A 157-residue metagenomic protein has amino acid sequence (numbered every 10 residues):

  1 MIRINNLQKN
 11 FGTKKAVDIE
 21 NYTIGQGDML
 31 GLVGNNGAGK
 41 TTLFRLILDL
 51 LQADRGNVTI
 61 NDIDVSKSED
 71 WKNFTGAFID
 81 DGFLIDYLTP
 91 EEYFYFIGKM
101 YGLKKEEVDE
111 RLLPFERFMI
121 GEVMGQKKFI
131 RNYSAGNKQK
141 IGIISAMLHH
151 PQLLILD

Functional and structural regions predicted by a protein language model:
I2, V17-I19, K72: Conserved structural motif at the start of ABC-family nucleotide-binding domains
L30-N35: The feature captures the beta-strand-to-loop junction immediately N-terminal to the Walker
L48: Helix-to-loop junction immediately C-terminal to a conserved catalytic motif
G56-W71: Conserved ABC transporter NBD signature motif
F129-S134: Conserved ABC ATPase signature
I143: Hydrophobic anchor residue at the start of the ABC signature
L148-Q152: A short, proline-enriched helix->beta-strand linker immediately N-terminal to the Walker B motif in ABC-type P-loop
